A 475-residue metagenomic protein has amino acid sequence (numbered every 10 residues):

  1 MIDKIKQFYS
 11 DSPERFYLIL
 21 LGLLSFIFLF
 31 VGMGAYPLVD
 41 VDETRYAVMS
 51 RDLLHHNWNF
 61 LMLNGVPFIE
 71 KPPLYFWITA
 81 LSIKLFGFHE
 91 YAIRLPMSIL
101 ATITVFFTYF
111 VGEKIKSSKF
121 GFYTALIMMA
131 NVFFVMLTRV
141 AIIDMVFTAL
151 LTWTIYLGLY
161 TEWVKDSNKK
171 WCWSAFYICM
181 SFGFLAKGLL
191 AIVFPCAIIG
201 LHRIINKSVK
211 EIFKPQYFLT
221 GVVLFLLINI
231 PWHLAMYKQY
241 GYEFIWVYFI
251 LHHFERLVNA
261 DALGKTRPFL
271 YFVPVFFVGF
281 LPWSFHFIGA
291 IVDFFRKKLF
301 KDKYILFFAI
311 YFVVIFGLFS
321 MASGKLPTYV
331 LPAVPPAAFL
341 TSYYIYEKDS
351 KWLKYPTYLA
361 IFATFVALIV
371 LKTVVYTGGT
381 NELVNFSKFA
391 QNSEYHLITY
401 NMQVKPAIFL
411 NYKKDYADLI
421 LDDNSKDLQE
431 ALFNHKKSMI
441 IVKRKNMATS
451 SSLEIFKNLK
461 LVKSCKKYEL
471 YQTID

Functional and structural regions predicted by a protein language model:
I2-K351, Y376, A407-K414, T449-S450 (+2 more regions): Membrane-integral, polyisoprenol-dependent glycosyltransferases of the GT-C/oligosaccharyltransferase superfamily
F26, A367-I474: Short periplasmic/luminal acceptor-recognition loop of GT-C membrane glycosyltransferases, typified by
I345-V370: Signature aromatic-anchored transmembrane alpha helix within multi-pass, membrane-resident enzymes that catalyze glycan
